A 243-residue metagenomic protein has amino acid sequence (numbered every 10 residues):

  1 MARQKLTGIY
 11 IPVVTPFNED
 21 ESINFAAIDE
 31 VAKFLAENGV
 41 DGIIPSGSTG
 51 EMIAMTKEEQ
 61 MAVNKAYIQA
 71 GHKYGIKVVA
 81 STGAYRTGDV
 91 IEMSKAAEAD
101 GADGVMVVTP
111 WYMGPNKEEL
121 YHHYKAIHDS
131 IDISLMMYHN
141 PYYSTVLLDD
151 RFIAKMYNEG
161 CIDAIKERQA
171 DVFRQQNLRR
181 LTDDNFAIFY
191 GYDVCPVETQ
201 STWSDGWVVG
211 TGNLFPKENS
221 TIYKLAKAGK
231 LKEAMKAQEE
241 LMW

Functional and structural regions predicted by a protein language model:
R3-I11, T15-T145: Active-site beta->alpha loop and helix N-cap motifs at the rims of alpha/beta catalytic domains
M52, M242-W243: A short beta-alpha structural unit
S130, Y143-M242: Catalytic alpha/beta core domains of metabolic enzymes, predominantly
